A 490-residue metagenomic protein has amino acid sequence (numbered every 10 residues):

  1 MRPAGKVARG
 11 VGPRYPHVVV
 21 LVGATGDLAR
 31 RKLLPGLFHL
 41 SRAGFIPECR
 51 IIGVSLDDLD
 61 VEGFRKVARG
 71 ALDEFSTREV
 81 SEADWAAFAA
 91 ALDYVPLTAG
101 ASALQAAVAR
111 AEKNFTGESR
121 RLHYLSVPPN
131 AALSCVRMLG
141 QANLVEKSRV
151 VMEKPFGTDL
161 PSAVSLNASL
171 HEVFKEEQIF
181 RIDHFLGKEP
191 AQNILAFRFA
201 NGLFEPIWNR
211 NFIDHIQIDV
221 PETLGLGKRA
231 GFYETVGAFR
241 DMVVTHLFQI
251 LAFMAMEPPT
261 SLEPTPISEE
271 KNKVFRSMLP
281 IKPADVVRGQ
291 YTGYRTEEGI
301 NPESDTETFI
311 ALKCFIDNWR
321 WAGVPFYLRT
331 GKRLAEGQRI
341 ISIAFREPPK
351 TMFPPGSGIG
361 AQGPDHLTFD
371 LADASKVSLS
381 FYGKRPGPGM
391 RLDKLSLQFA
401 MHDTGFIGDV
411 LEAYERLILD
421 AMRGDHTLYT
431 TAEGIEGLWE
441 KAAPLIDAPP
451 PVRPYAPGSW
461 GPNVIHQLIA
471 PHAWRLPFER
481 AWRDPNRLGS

Functional and structural regions predicted by a protein language model:
M1-M152, F156-S490: Secretory/organelle targeting and membrane-embedding segments
